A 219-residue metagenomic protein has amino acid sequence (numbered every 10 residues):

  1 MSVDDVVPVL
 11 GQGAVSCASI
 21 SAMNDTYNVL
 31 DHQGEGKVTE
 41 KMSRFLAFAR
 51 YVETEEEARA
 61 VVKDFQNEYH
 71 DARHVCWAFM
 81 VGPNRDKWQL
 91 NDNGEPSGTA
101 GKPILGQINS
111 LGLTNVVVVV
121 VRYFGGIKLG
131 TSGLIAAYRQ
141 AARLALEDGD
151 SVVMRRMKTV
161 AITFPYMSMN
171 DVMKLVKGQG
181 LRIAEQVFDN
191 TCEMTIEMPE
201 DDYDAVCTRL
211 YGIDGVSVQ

Functional and structural regions predicted by a protein language model:
I20-G98, E185: C-terminal regulatory domains involved in ligand/effector binding and gene-expression control
Y69-A72, Q179-A184, L210-V218: A common structural junction motif
A100-D148: Active-site beta-strand/loop microenvironment that shapes enzyme catalytic pockets
S151-Y166, M194: Short glycine-/aliphatic-rich beta-strand segments at the starts of folded cytosolic domains
I162-L181: Short amphipathic alpha-helix segments
I196, D202-A205: Terminal, non-globular segments
